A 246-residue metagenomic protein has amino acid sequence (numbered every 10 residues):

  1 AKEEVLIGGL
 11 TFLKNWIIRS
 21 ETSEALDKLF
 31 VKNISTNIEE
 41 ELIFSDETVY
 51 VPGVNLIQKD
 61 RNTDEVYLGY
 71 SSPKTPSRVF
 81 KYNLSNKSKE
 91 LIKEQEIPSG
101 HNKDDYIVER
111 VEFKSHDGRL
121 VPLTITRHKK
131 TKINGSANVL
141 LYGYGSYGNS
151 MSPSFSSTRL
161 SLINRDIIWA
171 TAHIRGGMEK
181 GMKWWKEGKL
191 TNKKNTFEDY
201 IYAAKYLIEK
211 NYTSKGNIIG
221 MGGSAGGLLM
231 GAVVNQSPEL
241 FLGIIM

Functional and structural regions predicted by a protein language model:
A1-I7, T11, I34-L56, S85-D105: Multi-bladed beta-propeller domains
K2-S20, T48-G69, E109-R110, S156-L160 (+1 more regions): Conserved beta-propeller blade repeats
I18-A25, K32-N33, Y67-P73: Beta-strand C-termini and the immediately following turn/loop, strongest in propeller blades
S23-A25, D60-N62, P73-K74, D117-L120 (+1 more regions): Short flexible coil/turn linkers enriched for glycine and charged/polar residues that connect secondary-structure
K28-F30, R78-F80: A short loop-to-beta-strand structural motif that recurs across blades of beta-propeller domains
S45, G69, Y82-S88, I92-I219 (+3 more regions): Cap/lid segment of the alpha/beta-hydrolase catalytic domain
A232-G243: Conserved hydrolase catalytic core segment
